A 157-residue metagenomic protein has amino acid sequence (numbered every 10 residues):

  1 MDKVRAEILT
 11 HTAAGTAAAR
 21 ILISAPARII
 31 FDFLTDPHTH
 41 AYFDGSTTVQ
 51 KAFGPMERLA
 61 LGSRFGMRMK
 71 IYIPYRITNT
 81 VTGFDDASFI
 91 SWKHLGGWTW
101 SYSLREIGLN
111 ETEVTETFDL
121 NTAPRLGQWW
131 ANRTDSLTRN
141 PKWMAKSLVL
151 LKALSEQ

Functional and structural regions predicted by a protein language model:
M1-M56: Hydrophobic ligand-binding cavity/cleft-lining segments
T16-A18, P74-T78, G97-S101, E113: Short, surface-exposed coil-to-beta transition loops
A18, H38-R76, F84-F89: Short beta-edge strand/loop motif at the mouth of beta-sheet-based domains
S24-R28, M56-R58, G83-A87, S103-E113: A short, structured loop/turn motif at beta-sheet edges
A25, I71-I73, L120-T122: Beta-strand elements of well-folded, non-transmembrane domains
I29-L34, H40, F65, V81 (+3 more regions): Hydrophobic pocket/interface hotspot
Q50, L150-Q157: Short, highly charged C-terminal tails/helix-capping segments
K93-K146: Beta-strand/loop substructures that line and gate deep hydrophobic ligand-binding cavities in soluble
